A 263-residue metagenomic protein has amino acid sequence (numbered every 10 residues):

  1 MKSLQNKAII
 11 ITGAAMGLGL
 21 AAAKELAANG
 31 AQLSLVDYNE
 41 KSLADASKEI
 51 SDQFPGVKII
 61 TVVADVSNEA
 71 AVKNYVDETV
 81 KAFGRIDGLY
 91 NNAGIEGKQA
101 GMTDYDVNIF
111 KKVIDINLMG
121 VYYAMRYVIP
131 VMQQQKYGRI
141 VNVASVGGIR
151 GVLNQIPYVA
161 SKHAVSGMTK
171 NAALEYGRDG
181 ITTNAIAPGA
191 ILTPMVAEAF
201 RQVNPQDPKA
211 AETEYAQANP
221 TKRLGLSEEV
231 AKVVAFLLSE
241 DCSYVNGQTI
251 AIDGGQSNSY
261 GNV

Functional and structural regions predicted by a protein language model:
S3-S34: Canonical Rossmann dinucleotide-binding motif of NAD(H)/NADP(H)-dependent dehydrogenases/reductases, specifically
E96-Q99, R150, A235, N246-V263: Short C-terminal tail/terminal secondary-structure segment of NAD(P)H-dependent dehydrogenase/reductase domains
A100-M102, D106-K112, A211, Y215: Substrate-binding pocket helix/loop in short-chain dehydrogenase/reductase
M125, S161, T169: Active-site helix of classical SDR
P130, L174-E175, S243: Alpha-helical segment proximal to the catalytic Tyr-Lys
S145: Residue(s) in the substrate-gating loop at a strand-loop-helix junction that position the organic substrate next
G177, T182, V245-G247: Short, small/polar-rich loop/turn modules that mediate ligand/substrate recognition or access, typified
